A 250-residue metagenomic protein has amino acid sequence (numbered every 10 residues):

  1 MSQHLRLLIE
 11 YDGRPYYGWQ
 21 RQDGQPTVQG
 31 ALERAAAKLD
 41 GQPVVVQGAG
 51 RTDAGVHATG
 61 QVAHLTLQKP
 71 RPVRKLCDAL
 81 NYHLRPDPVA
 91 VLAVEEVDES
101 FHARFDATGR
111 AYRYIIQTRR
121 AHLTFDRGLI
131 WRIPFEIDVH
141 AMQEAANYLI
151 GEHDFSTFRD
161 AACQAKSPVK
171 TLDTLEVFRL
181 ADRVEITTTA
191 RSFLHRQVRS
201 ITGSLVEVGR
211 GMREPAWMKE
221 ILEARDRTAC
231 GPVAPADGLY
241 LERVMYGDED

Functional and structural regions predicted by a protein language model:
M1-D250: Structured-RNA-binding interfaces characteristic of tRNA pseudouridine synthases
